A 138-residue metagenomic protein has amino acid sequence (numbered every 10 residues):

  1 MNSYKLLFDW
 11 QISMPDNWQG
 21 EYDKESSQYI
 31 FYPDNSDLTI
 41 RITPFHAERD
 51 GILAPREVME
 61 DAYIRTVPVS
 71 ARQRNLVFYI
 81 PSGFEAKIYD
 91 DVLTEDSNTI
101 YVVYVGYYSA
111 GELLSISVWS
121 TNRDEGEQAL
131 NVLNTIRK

Functional and structural regions predicted by a protein language model:
K5-V58: Secretory pathway targeting signatures of secreted, lumenal, and periplasmic proteins
S13-N17, P33-D37, S82-F84, G106-L113: Short, solvent-exposed coil/turn segments at beta-strand boundaries
W18, L113-K138: Surface-exposed amphipathic alpha-helical segments
S36-I42, R49-D50, D96-I100, R123-A129: Short, surface-exposed beta-strand/loop "edge" segments at domain boundaries and coil↔beta transitions
P55, M59, A129-V132: Stable alpha-helical elements in mature extracytoplasmic
E60-A110: Signature of long, low-cysteine stretches enriched in small and polar/charged residues
